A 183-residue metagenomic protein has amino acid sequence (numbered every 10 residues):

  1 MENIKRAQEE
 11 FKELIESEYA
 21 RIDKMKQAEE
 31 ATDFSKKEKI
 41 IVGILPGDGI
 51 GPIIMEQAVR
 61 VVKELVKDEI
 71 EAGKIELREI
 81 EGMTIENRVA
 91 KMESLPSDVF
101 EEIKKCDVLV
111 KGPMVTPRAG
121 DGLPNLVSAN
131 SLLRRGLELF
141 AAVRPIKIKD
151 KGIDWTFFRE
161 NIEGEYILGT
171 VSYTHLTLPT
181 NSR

Functional and structural regions predicted by a protein language model:
E2-L14: Charged, compositionally biased N-terminal leader segments and the immediate start of the first structured element
F11-K24, A28-I70, E76: N-terminal phosphate-binding or glycine-rich loops at protein starts, especially the Walker A/P-loop of NTPases
G47-G49, G82, M114: Short, ordered loop/turn segments at secondary-structure junctions
D48-G51, D107, T177: Residue-level detector of functionally special positions within alpha-helical transmembrane segments of multi-pass
G73-R88: Short connector loops at secondary-structure junctions
N87-Y173: N-terminal glycine-rich phosphate/adenylate-binding segment common to multiple enzyme folds
T174-T180: Conserved small/polar residues in nucleotide/adenosyl-binding loops
